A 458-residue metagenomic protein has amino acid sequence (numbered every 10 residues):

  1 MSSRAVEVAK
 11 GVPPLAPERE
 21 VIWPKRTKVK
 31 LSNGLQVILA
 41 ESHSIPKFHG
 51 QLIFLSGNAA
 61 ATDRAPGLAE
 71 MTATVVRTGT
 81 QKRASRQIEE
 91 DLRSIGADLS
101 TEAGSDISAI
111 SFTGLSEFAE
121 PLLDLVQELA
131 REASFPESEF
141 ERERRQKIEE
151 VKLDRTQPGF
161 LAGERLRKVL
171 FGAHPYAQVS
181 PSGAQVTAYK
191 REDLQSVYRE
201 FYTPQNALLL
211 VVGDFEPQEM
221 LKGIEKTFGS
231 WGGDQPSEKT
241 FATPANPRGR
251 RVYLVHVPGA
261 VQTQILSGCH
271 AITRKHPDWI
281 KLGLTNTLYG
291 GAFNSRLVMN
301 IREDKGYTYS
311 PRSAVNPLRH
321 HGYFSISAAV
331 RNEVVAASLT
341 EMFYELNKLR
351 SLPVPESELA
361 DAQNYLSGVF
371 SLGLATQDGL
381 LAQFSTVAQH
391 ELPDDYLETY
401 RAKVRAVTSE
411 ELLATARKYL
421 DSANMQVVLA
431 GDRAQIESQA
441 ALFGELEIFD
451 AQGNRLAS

Functional and structural regions predicted by a protein language model:
S2-E18, A173, A177-S180, P204 (+2 more regions): An aromatic/glycine/proline-enriched structural segment found at the starts of mature extracellular/organellar domains
S3-E7, P14, I88-V197, T243-A245 (+4 more regions): Acidic/histidine-enriched segments that form metal/cofactor-coordinating and catalytic pocket/exosite environments
S3-V29, E150, K168-A207, K239-P244 (+2 more regions): Histidine-acidic residue clusters that define the catalytic metal-binding segment of zinc metallopeptidase domains
V21-F48: Mature N-terminal segment immediately following signal peptide/propeptide cleavage in secreted/periplasmic
G34, L52, E70-T72, L92 (+15 more regions): Buried hydrophobic packing residues in well-ordered domains
H49-T113, T156, Q178-S180, G291-Y307 (+1 more regions): M16/MPP (pitrilysin/insulinase) zinc-metallopeptidase core fold and M16-derived inactive scaffolds
T78-K82, T113-R144, A292, R312-G373 (+2 more regions): M16/insulysin-pitrilysin zinc metalloprotease superfamily fold
D395, T399, K403-K418, A423 (+2 more regions): C-terminal soluble interaction/assembly domains
